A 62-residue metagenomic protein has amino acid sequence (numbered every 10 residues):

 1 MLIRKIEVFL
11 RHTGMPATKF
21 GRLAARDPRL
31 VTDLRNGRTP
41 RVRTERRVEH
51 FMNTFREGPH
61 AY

Functional and structural regions predicted by a protein language model:
R4-K19: Short basic helix-loop element that most often maps to the first helix and adjoining turn of HTH DNA-binding modules
V8-R11, R46, H50-N53: Replace "anionic and nucleotidyl ligands
R11-H12, G21, N36-T39: Short N-terminal micro-motifs specific to bacterial/archaeal maturation and metal-cluster initiation sites
M15-L30: Short alpha-helical DNA-recognition segment
A25, N36, N53: Residue-level detection of the helix-turn-helix DNA-binding "recognition helix"
T32-E49: Short, basic-rich loop-to-helix N-cap that marks the start of a DNA-contacting helix
H50-Y62: A short, Lys/Arg-enriched interface patch at domain edges and termini
